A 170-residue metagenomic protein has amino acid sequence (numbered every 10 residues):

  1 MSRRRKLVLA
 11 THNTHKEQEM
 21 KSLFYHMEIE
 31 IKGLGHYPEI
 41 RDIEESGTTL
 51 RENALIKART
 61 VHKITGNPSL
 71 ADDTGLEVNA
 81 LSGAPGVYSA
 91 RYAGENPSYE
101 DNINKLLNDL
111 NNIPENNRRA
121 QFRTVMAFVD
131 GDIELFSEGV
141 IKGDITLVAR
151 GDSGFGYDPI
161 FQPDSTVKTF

Functional and structural regions predicted by a protein language model:
S2-V8, T14-F170: Anionic-ligand binding patches
